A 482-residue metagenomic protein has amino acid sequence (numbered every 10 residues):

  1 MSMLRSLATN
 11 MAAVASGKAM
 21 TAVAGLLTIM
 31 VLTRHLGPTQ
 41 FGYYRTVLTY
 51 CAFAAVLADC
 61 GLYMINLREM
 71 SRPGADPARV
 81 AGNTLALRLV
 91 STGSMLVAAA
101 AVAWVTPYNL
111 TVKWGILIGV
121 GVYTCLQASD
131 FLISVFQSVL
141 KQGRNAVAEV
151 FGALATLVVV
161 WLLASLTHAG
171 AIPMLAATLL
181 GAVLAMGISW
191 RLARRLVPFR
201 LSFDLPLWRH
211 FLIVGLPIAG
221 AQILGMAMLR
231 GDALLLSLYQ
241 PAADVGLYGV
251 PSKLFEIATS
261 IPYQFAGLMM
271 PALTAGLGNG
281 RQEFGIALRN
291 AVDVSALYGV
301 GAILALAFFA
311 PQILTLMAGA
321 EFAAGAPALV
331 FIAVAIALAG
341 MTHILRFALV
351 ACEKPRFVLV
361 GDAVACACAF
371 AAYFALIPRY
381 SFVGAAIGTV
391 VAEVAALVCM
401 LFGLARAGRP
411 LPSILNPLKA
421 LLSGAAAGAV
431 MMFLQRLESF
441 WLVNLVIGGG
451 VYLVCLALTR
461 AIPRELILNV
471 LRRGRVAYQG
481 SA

Functional and structural regions predicted by a protein language model:
M1-M3, L7, A171-L175, G187-L229 (+5 more regions): Interhelical loop/hinge segments that connect adjacent transmembrane helices in multipass membrane
M3-Y63, L96, A100-V102, T106 (+3 more regions): Signature of the first transmembrane helix
G25, M30, A58-A75, S138 (+2 more regions): Helix-loop junctions and terminal segments of transmembrane helices in multi-pass membrane transport/translocation
V31-F41, V105-L117, V139-V147, A153-G187 (+4 more regions): Membrane-interface helix-loop junctions in multi-pass transport and translocation proteins
C51, L87-L224, R230, M432: Hydrophobic transmembrane helix module of multi-pass membrane transport proteins
A58, G82-N109, I118, G187 (+5 more regions): Alpha-helical transmembrane segments of multi-pass membrane transport and lipid-handling proteins
E69-R72, C125-A148, A333-V364: Membrane-interface junctions at transmembrane-helix termini in multi-pass inner-membrane proteins
M432-A482: Membrane-proximal transmembrane or re-entrant/amphipathic helices at the cytosolic face
